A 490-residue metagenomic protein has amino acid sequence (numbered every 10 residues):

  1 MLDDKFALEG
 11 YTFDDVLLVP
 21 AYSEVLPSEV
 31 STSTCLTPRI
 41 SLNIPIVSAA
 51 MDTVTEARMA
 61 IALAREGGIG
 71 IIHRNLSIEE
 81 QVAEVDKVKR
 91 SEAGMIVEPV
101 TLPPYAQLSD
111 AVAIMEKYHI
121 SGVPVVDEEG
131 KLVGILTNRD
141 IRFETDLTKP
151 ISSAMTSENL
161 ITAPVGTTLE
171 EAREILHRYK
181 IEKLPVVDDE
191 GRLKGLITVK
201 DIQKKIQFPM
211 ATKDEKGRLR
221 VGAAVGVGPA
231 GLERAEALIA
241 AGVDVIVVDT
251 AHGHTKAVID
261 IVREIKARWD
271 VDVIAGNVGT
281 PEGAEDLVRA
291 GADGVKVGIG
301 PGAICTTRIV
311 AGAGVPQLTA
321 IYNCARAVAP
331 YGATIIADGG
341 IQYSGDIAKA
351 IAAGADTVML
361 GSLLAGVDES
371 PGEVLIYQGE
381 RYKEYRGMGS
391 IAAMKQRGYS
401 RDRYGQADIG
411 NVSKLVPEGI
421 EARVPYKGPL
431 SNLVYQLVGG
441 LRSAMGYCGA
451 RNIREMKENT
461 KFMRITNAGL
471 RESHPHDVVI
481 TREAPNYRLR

Functional and structural regions predicted by a protein language model:
M1-Y22, L102, P164, A224 (+5 more regions): Alpha/beta catalytic cores of nucleotide-metabolism and tRNA/nucleoside-modifying enzymes
S28, S77-D86, E144-T148, R192-T212 (+5 more regions): Active-site-adjacent beta->alpha loops and helix N-cap segments on the catalytic face of soluble alpha/beta enzymes
S28-L42, A49-M51, E80-K117, V125-D127 (+5 more regions): Bateman/CBS regulatory modules and CBS-like beta-alpha motifs in cytosolic regions of diverse proteins
S41-S48, G94-P99, D214-A224, E264-G279 (+2 more regions): Short beta-strand/loop segments at the ligand-binding rim of alpha/beta enzyme cores
R65-E80, V243-T255, D293-A311, I341-L375: Glycine-rich phosphate-binding active-site loops on the catalytic face of alpha/beta enzymes
I71-N75, T101-L102, G122-P124, T162-P164 (+6 more regions): Catalytic beta/alpha-barrel core
I72-S77, I120, P124, L132-L147 (+4 more regions): Short beta->alpha transition motifs characteristic of CBS
N75, E128, N138-R139, D189 (+7 more regions): Active-site beta-loop-alpha junctions enriched in small/polar residues
